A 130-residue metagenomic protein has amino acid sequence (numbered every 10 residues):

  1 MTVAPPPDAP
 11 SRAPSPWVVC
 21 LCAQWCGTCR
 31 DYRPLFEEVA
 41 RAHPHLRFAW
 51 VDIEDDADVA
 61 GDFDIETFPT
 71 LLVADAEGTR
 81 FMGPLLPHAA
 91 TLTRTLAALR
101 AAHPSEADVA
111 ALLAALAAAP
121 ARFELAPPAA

Functional and structural regions predicted by a protein language model:
T2-V39: Local sequence-structure signature of Cys/Sec-based thiol-disulfide redox active-site neighborhoods
P6-A9, A13, L92, L99-A101 (+1 more regions): N-terminal/domain-start segments enriched in small and hydrophobic, helix-friendly residues, covering either
L21, R41-V59, I65-T67: Thiol-based oxidoreductase modules, predominantly thioredoxin-like and allied folds used for disulfide exchange
G27, D55-D58, P87: Short alpha-helical
A60-I65, V109-L113: Glycine-rich, charge-decorated loop segments at or immediately adjacent to ligand/cofactor-binding or catalytic sites
G61-T70, A74-E77: Active-site/pore-lining binding-face segments in mid-to-C-terminal subdomains
L72-A115: Non-catalytic, surface beta->alpha helical segment in thiol-disulfide oxidoreductase systems
A110-A130: Charged phosphate-binding loop/patch that engages nucleotide di/tri-phosphates or the phosphate backbone of nucleic
